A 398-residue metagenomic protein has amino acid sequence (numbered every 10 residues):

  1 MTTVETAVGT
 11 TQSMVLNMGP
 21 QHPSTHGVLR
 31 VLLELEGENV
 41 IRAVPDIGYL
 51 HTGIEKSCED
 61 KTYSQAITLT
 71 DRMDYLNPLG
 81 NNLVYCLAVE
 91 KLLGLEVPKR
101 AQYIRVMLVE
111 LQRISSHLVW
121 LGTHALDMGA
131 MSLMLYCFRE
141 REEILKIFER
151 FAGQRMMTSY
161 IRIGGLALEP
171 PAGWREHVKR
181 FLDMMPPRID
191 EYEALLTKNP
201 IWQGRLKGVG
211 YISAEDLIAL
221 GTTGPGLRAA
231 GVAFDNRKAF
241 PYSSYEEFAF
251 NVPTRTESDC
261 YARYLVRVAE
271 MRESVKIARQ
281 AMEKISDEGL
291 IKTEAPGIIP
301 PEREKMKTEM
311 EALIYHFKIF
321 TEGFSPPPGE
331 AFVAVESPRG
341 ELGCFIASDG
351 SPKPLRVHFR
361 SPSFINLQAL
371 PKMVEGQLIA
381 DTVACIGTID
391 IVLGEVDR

Functional and structural regions predicted by a protein language model:
M1-R398: Metal/cofactor-centered catalytic core regions of large enzymes
